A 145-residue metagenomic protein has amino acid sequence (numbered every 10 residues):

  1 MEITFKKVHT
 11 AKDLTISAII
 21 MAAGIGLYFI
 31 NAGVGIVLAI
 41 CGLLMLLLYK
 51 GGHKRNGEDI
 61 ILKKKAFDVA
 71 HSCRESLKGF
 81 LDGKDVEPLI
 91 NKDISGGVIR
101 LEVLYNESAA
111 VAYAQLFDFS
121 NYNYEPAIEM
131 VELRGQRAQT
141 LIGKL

Functional and structural regions predicted by a protein language model:
M1-T10, R137, L141: Cytosolic juxtamembrane N-terminal segments of multi-pass membrane proteins
F5-A11, G35-D68: Transmembrane-cytosolic junction motif
A11-I30, A39-C41: Canonical alpha-helical transmembrane segments of integral membrane proteins
F29-I30, G79, G143: Polar/charged alpha-helical tracts
K54-I99: Cytosolic juxtamembrane segments of membrane proteins
G57-K64, D68, E107-S108, F119-Y122 (+1 more regions): Alpha-helix boundary/N-cap detector
L89-Y124: Acidic, low-complexity, intrinsically disordered interaction modules
V111-L145: A membrane-cytosol interface segment of integral membrane proteins
